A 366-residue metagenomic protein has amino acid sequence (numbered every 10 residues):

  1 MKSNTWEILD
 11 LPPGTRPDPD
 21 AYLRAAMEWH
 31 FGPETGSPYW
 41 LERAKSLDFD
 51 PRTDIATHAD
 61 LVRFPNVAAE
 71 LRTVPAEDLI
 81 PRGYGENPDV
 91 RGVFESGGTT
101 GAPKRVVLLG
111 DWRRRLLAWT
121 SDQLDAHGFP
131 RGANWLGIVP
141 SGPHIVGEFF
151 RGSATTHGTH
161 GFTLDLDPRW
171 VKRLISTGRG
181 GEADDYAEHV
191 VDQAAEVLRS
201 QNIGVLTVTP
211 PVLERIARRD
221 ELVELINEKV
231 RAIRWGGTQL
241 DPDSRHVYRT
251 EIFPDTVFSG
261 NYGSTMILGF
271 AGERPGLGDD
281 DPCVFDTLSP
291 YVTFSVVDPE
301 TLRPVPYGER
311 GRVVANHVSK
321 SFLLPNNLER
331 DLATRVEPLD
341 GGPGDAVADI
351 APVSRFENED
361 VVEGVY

Functional and structural regions predicted by a protein language model:
M1-E95, G101-A133, V139-P143, T156 (+3 more regions): Nucleotide 5′-phosphate-binding alpha/beta core
H30, S96, L206, F294 (+1 more regions): Residue-level signal for inorganic ion chemistry
L41-R43, V146-F149, R215-E221, P242-V247 (+1 more regions): A short acidic (Asp/Glu
L124-P130, H144-D192: Conserved AMP-binding/adenylation subdomain of ANL enzymes
G152-T156, D220-E228, V247-T256, G276: Short, surface-exposed basic-aromatic patches at helix termini and helix-loop junctions that form
L166-D167, R173, R179-R245, F258-T265: Adenylate-forming
Q239-D340: Conserved AMP-binding/adenylate-forming
G341-Y366: Adenylate-forming
